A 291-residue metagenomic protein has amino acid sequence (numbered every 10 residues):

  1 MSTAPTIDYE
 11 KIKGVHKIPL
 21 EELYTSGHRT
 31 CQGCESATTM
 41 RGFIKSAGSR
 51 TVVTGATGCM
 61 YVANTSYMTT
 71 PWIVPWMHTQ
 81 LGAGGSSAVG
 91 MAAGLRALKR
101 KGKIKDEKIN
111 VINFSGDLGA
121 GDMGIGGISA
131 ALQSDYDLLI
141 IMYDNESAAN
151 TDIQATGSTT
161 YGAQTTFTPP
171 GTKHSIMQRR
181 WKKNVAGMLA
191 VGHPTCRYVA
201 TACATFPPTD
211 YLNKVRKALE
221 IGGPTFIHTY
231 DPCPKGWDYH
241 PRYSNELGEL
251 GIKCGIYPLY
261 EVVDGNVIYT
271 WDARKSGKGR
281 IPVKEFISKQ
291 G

Functional and structural regions predicted by a protein language model:
M1-E21, T25-H28, A37, E249-G291: Conserved acidic/glycine
T3-I140, S147, I153-Q164, Q178-R179 (+1 more regions): Cofactor-binding active-site loop characterized by glycine-rich and histidine/acidic residues
E107-K108, D122-L139, Y143-I281: Glycine-rich ThDP/TPP pyrophosphate-binding loop and its adjacent helix/strand module within ThDP-dependent enzymes
